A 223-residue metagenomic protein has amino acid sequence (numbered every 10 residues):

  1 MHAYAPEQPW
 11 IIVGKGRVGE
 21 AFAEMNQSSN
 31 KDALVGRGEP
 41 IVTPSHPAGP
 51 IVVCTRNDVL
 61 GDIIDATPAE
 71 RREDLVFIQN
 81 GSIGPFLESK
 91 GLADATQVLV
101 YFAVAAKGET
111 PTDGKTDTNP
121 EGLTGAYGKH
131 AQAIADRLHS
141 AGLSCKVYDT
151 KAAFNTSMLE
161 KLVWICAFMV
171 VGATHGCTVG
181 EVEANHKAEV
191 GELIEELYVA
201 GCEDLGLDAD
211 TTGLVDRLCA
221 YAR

Functional and structural regions predicted by a protein language model:
M1-P47, A133-S140: NAD(P)+-binding Rossmann beta1-loop-alpha1 motif at the extreme N-terminus of oxidoreductases
K15, G19-S28, I41-G114: Rossmann-like NAD(P)(H) cofactor-binding subdomain of soluble oxidoreductases
F22, N26, T55, I63 (+5 more regions): Hydrophobic, Leu/Ile/Phe/Ala-enriched alpha-helical segments that form helix-helix packing faces
S29, A141, V170-A173, L193-D204: Change "in soluble alpha/beta enzymes" to "in soluble alpha/beta proteins
G61, K129-I134, E192-L193: Well-ordered, non-membrane alpha-helical segments in soluble/globular domains
F77-K161: Rossmann-fold dinucleotide-binding core
A153-E196: Active-site-proximal catalytic alpha-helix in oxidoreductases
H186-R223: Small-residue-rich helix-loop
